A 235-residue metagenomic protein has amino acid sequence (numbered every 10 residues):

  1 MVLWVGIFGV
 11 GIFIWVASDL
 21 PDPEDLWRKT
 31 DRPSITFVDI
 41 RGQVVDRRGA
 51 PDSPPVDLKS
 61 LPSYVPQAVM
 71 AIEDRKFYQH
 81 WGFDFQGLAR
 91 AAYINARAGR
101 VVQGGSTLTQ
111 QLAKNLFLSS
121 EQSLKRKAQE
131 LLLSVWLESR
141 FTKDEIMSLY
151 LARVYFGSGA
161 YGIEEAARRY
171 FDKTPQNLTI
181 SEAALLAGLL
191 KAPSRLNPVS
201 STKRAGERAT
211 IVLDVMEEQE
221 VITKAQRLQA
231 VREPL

Functional and structural regions predicted by a protein language model:
M1-V38, K76, A96, R204 (+1 more regions): N-terminal type II signal-anchor transmembrane helix that functions as the membrane-insertion/stop-transfer segment
V10-S18, A89-A92, A96, L116 (+1 more regions): Structural signature of transmembrane alpha-helix termini at the membrane-water interface
W15-A68: Terminal hydrophobic membrane-targeting helix
K29-T30, R48-G49, W81-Q86, G105-S106 (+1 more regions): Short, glycine-/polar-rich solvent-exposed loops and beta-turns at beta-strand/coil boundaries
V44-R47, F77-H80, R195: Short, solvent-exposed loop/turn elements at domain surfaces
G49-D52, E73, L190-K191: Short, histidine-centered active-site or binding-site loop motifs used for metal coordination, general acid-base
D57-L108, E164-A166, F171: Flexible, acidic/glycine-enriched loop-and-adjacent beta/alpha segments that face the extracytoplasmic/periplasmic side
R100-L235: Non-catalytic, structured segments within soluble enzyme domains
